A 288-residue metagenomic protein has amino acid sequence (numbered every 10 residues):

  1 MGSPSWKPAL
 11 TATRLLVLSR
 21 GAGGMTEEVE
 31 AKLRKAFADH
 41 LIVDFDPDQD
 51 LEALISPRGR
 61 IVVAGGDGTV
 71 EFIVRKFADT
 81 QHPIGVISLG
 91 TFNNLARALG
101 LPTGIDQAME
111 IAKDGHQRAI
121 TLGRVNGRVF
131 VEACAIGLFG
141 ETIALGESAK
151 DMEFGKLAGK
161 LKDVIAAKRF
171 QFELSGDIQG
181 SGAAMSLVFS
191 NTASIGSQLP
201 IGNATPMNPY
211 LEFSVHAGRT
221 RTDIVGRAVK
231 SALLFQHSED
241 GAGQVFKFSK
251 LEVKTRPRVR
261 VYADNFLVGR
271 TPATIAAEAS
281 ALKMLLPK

Functional and structural regions predicted by a protein language model:
M1-A64, E71-D79, D106-E110, M284: ATP/NTP phosphate-donor binding region
G2, I178-S181, V215-K288: ATP/nucleoside-binding phosphotransfer catalytic cores, i.e., glycine-rich phosphate-binding loops
T26-E27, F72-R75, L95-R97, Q198-L199 (+2 more regions): Short glycine-/acidic-enriched loop or helix-start segments at secondary-structure transitions that form or flank
L51, V70-E71, G196, R270: Short, well-ordered alpha-helical microsegments
A64, T69-D79, P83-L95, P102: Hydrophobic alpha-helical segments that either span membranes
T91-E132: Short, glycine-/small-residue-rich phosphate/pyrophosphate-handling segment
D114-T121, D163-Q171, F246-F248, V253-P257 (+1 more regions): A short, compositionally biased
N126-V215, R219: ATP/pyrophosphate-binding catalytic subdomain of soluble kinases
